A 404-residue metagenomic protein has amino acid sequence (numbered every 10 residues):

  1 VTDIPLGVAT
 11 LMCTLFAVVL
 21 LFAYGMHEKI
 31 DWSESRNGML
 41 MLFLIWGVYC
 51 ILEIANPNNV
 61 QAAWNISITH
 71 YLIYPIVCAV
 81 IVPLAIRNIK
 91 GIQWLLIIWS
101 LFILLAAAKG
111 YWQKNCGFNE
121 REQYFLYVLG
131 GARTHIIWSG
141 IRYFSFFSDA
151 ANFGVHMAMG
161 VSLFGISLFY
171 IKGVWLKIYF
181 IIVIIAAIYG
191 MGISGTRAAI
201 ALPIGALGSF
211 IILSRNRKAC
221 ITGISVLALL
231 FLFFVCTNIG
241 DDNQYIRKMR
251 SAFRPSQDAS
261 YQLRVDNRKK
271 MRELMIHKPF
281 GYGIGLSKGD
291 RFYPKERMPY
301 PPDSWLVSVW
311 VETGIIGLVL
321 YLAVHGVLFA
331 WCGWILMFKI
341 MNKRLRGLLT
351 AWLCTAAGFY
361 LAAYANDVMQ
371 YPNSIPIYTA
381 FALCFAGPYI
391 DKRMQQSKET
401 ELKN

Functional and structural regions predicted by a protein language model:
V1-I51, K90, I97, Y170-I178 (+3 more regions): Transmembrane signal-anchor hairpin modules in multi-pass inner-membrane enzymes, especially those that act on
G7-L15, G38-I45, V60-L84, Q93-I98 (+1 more regions): Aromatic-anchored transmembrane helix interface
V19-L20, I204, T350-N404: Transmembrane alpha-helices of multi-pass inner-membrane enzymes
G47-A55, V77, Q93-S139, F144-L213 (+1 more regions): Alpha-helical transmembrane segments of multi-pass inner-membrane proteins
A108, K114-F118, I188-S194, I211-P255 (+1 more regions): A membrane-periplasm/extracellular boundary helix in multi-pass inner-membrane enzymes that assemble envelope glycans
I137, G240-Y245, R250-T313, L336: Long extracytoplasmic/lumenal interhelical loops at the membrane interface of multi-pass membrane proteins
F144-S145, D149-A151, I188-G190, P279-Y282 (+3 more regions): A conserved mid-to-late transmembrane alpha helix and its immediate loop/hinge that forms the functional core
V174-Y179, I204-I212, A219, T313-Y360: Hydrophobic transmembrane alpha-helices and their immediate junctions
